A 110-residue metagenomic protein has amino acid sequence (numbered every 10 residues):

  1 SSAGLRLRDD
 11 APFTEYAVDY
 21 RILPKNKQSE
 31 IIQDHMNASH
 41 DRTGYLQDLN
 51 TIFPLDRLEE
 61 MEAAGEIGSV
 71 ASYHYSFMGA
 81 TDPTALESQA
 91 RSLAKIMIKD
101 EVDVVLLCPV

Functional and structural regions predicted by a protein language model:
S1-V110: An N-terminal assembly and electron-transfer interface module characteristic of large anaerobic redox and radical
